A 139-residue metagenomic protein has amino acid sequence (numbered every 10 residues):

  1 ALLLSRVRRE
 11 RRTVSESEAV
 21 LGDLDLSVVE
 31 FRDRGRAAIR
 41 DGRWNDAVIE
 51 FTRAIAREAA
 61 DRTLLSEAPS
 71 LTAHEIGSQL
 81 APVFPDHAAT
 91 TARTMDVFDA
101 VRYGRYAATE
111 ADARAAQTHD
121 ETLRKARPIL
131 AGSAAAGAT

Functional and structural regions predicted by a protein language model:
A1-A19: Short, charge-rich, low-complexity alpha-helical interaction segments
D23, S27-T139: Membrane-proximal, non-transmembrane interaction modules that couple membrane proteins to downstream assemblies
